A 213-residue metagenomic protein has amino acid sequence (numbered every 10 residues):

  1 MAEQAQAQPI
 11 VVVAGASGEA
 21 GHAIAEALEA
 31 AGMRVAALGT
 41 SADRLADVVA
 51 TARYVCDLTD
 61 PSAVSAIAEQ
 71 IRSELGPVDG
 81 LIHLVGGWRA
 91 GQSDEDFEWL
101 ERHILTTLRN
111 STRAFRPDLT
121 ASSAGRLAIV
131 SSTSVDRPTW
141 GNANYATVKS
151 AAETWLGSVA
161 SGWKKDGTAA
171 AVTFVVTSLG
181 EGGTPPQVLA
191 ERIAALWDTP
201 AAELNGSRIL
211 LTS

Functional and structural regions predicted by a protein language model:
V11-G15, L38: Conserved N-terminal Rossmann-fold NAD(P)-binding element of oxidoreductases
A14, G76-G87, I104, I129 (+1 more regions): Rossmann-fold scaffold of SDR-type NAD(P)-dependent oxidoreductases
S17, A25: N-terminal Rossmann NAD(P)H-binding glycine-rich loop of SDR-like oxidoreductase domains
A31-D47: Conserved glycine-rich Rossmann-like NAD(P)H-binding loop of the short-chain dehydrogenase/reductase
V49-S62: Rossmann-fold cofactor-recognition segment
T59-E74: Conserved Rossmann-fold cofactor-binding substructure of NAD(P)-dependent oxidoreductases
G87-W99, T107, T120-K165, T177-G182: Catalytic loop of short-chain dehydrogenase/reductase
T106, T168-S213: C-terminal helical subdomain
